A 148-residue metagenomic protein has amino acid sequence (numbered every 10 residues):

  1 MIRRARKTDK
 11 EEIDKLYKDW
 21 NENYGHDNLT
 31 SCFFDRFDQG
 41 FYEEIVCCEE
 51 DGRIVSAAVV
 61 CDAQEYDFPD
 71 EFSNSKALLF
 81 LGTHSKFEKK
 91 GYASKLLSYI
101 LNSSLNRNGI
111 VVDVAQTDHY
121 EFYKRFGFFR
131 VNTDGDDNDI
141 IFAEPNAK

Functional and structural regions predicted by a protein language model:
M1-K15: A short beta-loop-alpha structural element at the N-terminal edge of CoA-dependent acyl/N-acetyltransferase catalytic
E22-E50: Active-site rim helix/loop that mediates acceptor-substrate recognition in acyltransferases
V46, V114-H119, F126, N132-K148: C-terminal "cap" of GNAT-fold acetyltransferases
C47, R53-E65, A77, G82: Conserved beta-strand in the GNAT
Q64-F72: A short, polar/charged loop-to-alpha-helix boundary motif
F72, L79, E88, Y120-R125: Acidic/histidine-enriched, beta-strand-rich ligand/metal-binding domains
F87, G91-Y99: Conserved acetyl-CoA pyrophosphate-binding loop and the N-cap/start of the following alpha-helix in GNAT-like
S103-Q116: Conserved GNAT acetyl-CoA-binding A-motif
